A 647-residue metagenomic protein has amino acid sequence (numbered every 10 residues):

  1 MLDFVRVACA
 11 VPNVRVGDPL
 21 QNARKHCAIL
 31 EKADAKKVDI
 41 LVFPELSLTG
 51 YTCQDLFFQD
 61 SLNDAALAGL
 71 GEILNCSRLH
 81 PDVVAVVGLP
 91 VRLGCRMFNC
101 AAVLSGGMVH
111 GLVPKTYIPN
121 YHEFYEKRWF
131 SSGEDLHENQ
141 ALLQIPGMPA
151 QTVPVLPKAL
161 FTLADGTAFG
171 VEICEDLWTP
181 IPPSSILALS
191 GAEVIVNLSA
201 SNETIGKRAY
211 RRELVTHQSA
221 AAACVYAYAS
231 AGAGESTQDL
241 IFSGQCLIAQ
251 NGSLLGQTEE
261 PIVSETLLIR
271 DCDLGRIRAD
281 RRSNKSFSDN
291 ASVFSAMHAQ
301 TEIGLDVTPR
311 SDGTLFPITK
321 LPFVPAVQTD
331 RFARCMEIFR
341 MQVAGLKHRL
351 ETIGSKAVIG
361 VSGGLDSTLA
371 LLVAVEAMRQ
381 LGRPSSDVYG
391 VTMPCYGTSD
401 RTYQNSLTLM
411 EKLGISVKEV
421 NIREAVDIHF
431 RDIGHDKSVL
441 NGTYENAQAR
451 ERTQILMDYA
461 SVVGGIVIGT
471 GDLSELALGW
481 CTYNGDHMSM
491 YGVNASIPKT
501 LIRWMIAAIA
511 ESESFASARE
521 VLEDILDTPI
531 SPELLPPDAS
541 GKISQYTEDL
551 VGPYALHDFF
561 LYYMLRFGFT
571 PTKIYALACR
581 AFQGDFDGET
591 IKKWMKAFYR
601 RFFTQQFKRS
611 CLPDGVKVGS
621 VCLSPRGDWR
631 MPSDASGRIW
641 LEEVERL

Functional and structural regions predicted by a protein language model:
M1-G360, E376-S385, K412, V417: Enzyme catalytic cores with a strong preference for nitrogen-chemistry domains
V5-R6, N22, D165, C224 (+4 more regions): ATP/NTP-dependent adenylation/nucleotidyl-transfer catalytic domains that generate, transfer, or process NMP-activated
